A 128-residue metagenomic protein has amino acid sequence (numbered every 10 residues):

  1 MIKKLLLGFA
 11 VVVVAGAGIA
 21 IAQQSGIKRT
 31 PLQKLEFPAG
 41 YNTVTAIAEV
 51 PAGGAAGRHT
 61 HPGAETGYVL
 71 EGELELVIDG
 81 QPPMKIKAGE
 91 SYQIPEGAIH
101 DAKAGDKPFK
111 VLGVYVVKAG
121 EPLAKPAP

Functional and structural regions predicted by a protein language model:
M1-F9: Bacterial N-terminal signal peptides that target proteins for export
G8-A17: Bacterial N-terminal signal peptides
A17-Q24: Sec/Tat signal peptide C-region and signal peptidase I cleavage site
S25-G57, V114: A short glycine-rich, His/Asp/Glu-containing loop-to-beta-strand
L32, E49-A52, L74, G80-G97: Short acidic-glycine-tyrosine-enriched beta hairpin
N42-T45, H61-A64, Q81, G97 (+1 more regions): Extracytoplasmic
P62-G80, E90, A119: Glycine- and acidic-residue-biased ligand/ion/polar-headgroup-sensing regions
G97-P122: Ligand-binding loop in jelly-roll beta-barrel domains
